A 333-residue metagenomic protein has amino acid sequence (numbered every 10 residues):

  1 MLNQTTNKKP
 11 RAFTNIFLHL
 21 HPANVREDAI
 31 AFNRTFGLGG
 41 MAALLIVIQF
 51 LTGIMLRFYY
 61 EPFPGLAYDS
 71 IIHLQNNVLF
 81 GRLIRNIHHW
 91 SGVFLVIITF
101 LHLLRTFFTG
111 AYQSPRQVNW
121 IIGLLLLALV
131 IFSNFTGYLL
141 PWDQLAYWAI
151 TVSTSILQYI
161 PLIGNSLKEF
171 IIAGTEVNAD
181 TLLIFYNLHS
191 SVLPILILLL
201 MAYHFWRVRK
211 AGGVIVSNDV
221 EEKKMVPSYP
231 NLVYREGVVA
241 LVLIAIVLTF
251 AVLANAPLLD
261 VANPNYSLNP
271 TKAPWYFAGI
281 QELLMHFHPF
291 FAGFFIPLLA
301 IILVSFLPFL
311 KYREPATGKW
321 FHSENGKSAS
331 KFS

Functional and structural regions predicted by a protein language model:
M1-A278, E282, F295-S333: Membrane-embedded alpha-helical bundles that constitute the cytochrome b-like, heme-associated redox core of multi-pass
